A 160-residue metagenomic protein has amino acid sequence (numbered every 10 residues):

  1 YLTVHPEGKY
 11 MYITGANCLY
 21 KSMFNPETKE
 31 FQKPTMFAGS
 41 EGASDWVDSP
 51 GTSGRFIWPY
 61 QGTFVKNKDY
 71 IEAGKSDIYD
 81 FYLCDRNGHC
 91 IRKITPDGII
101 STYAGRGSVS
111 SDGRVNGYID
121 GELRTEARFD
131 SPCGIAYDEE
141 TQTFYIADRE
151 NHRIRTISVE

Functional and structural regions predicted by a protein language model:
Y1-E7, A43, S53-S76, T125-E139: Beta-rich, blade/repeat-based domains predominating in secreted/periplasmic proteins but also intracellular
Y10-I13, I71-G74, D80-L83, T143-Y145: Conserved beta-propeller blade signature
T14-N17, F24, R86, R149: Short loop/turn segments immediately following the C-termini of beta-strands
N17-Y20, H89-R92, I99, H152-T156: A short loop-to-beta-strand structural motif that recurs across blades of beta-propeller domains
K21-E30, I157-E160: Short loop/turn segments immediately following beta-strands, especially the blade-tip and inter-blade linker loops
E30-Y60, I99-C133: Gly/Pro-rich loop segments of beta-rich domains
S131-E160: Blade-level signature of beta-propeller repeat domains, shared across WD40, Kelch, NHL, RCC1 and BNR/Asp-box propellers
